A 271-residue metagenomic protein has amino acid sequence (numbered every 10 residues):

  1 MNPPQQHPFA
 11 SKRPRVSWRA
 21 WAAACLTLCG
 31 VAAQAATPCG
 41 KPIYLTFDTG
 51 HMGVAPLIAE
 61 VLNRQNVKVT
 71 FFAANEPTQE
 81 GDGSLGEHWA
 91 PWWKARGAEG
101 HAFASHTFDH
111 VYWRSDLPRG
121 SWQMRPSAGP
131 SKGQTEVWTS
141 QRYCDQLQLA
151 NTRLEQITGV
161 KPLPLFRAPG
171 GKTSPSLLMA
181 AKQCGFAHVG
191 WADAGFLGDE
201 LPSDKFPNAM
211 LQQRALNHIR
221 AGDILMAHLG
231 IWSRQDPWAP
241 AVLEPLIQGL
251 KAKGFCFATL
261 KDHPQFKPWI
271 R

Functional and structural regions predicted by a protein language model:
P4-C25: Bacterial N-terminal signal peptides that target proteins for export
C25-Q34: Hydrophobic h-region of N-terminal signal peptides that target proteins for export in Gram-negative bacteria
A36-S131, T135, Q146-P164: Active-site beta->alpha N-cap acidic-glycine motif
T37, V69, Q79, Q235-R271: C-terminal domain-boundary segment and adjacent tail
P42, G53-L57, H88-P91, W138 (+8 more regions): Extracytoplasmic/secreted proteins, especially bacterial periplasmic and envelope-associated proteins
F47-G50, F72-E76, H106-H110, A168-G171 (+3 more regions): Active-site-proximal beta-strand/loop segments in catalytic clefts of secreted hydrolases
V54-P56, Q79-D82, V111-D116, T173-L177 (+2 more regions): Extracytoplasmic/secreted cell-surface and envelope-processing proteins
K172-H218, F255-F266: His/Asp/Glu-enriched short active-site or ligand-binding loop at hydrolase and phosphoryl-transfer sites
